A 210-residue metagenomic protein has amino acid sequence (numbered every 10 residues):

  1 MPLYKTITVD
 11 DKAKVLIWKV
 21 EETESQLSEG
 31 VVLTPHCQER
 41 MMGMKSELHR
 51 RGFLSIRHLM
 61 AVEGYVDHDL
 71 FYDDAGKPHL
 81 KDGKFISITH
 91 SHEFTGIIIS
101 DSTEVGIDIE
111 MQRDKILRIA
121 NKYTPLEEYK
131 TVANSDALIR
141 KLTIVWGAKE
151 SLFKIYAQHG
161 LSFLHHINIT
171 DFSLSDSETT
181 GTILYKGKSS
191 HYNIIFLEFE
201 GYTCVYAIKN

Functional and structural regions predicted by a protein language model:
M1-N210: Core catalytic alpha/beta fold that binds nucleotide/phospho-ligands
